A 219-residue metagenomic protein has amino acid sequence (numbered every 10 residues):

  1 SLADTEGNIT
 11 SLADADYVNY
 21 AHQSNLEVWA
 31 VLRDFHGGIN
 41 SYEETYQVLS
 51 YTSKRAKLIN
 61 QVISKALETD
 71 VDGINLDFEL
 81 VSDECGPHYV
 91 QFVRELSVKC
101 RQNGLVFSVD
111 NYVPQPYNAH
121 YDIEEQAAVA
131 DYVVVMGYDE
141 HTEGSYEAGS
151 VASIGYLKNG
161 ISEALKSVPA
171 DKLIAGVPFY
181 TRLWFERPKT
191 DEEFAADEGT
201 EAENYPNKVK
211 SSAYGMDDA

Functional and structural regions predicted by a protein language model:
S1, A66-S82, S108, M136: Short acidic catalytic loops
S1-Q61: Glycan-recognition patch characteristic of GH18 chitinases/ENGases and related GlcNAc/peptidoglycan-binding proteins
D4-L12, N60, G86-D218: Substrate-binding surface in catalytic domains of secreted glycosidases
A21, A66, C100: Hydrophobic pocket-lining residues that define ligand/cofactor binding sites across diverse proteins
S24, T69, Q102-L105: Helix C-cap/helix->beta junction micro-motif
H36-G38, S82-E84, Q115-P116: Short, small-residue-enriched loops and turns at beta-alpha junctions that line or gate enzyme active sites
K65-V71, A127, S167: Alpha-helix termination/capping residues and helix-transition junctions
